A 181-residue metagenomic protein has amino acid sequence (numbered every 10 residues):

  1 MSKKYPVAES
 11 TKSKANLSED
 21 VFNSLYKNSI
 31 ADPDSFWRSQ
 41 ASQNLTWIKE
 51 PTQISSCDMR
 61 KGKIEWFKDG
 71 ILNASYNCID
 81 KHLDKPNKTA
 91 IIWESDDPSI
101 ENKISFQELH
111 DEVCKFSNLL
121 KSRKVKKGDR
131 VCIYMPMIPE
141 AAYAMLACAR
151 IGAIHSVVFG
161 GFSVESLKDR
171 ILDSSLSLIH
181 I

Functional and structural regions predicted by a protein language model:
M1-I104, E108-D111, K115: N-lobe entry segment of adenylate-forming
I91-M145, S163-K168: Conserved AMP-binding/adenylate-forming core of the ANL superfamily
A149: Anion (oxyanion) recognition and catalysis
G152: Structured binding elements
G160: C-terminal catalytic core of Y-nucleophile DNA break-rejoin enzymes
S175-L176: Proline-aspartate-enriched helix->loop->beta-strand connector
I179-I181: Conserved small/polar residues in nucleotide/adenosyl-binding loops
